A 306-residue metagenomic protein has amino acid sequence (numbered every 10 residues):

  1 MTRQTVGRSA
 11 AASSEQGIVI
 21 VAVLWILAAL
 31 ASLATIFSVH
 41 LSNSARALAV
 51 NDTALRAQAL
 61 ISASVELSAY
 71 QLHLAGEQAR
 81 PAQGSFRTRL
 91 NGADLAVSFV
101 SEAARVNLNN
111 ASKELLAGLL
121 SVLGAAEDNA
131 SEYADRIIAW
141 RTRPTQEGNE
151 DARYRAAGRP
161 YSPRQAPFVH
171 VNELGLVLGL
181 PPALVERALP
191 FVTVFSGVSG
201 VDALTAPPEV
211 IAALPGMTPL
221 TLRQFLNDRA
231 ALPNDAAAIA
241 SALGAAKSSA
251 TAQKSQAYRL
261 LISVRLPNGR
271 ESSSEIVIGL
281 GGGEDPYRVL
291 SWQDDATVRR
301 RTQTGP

Functional and structural regions predicted by a protein language model:
T2-R8, A12-P306: Compositionally biased linear targeting/interaction segments
